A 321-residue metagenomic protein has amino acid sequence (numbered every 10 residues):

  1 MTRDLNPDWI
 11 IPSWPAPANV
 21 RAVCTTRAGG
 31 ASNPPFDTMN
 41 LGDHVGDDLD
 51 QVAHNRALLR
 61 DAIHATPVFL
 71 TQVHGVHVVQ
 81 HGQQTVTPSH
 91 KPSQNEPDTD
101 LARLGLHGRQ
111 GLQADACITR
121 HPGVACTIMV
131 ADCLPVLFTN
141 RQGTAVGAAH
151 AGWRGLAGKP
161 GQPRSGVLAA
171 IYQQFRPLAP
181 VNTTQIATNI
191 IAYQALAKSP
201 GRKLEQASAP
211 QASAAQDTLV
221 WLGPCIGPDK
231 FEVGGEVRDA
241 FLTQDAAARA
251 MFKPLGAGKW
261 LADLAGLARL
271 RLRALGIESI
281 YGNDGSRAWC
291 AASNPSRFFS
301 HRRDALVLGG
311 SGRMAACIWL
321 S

Functional and structural regions predicted by a protein language model:
M1-S321: Active-site microenvironment for binding and transforming phosphate-containing groups
